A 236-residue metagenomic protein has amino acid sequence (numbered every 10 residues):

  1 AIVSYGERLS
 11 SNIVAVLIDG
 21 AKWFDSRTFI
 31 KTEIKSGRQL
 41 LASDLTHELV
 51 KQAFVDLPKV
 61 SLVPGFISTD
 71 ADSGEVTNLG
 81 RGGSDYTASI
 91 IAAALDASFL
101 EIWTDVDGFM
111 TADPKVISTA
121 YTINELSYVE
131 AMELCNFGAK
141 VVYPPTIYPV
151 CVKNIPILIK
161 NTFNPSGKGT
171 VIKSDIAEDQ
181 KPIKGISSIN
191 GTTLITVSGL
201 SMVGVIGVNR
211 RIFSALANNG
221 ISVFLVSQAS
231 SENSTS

Functional and structural regions predicted by a protein language model:
A1-Y143, I147: Nucleotide/pyrophosphate-binding catalytic subdomain
F24, V63-G65, W103, P144 (+4 more regions): Generic beta-strand/beta-sheet core signal
I67-S68, S84, D96, D107-G108 (+4 more regions): Short, glycine-/Ser/Thr-/acidic-enriched flexible segments
F99-E101, P156-I159, N164-P165: Internal nucleotide-binding/catalytic subdomain
V142-P144, K153, F163-T170: Surface-exposed amphipathic alpha-helical tracts and adjacent flexible/coil segments at the periphery of soluble enzymes
K168-S236: A conserved regulatory-domain signal marking ACT and ACT-like small-molecule sensing domains and adjacent regulatory
